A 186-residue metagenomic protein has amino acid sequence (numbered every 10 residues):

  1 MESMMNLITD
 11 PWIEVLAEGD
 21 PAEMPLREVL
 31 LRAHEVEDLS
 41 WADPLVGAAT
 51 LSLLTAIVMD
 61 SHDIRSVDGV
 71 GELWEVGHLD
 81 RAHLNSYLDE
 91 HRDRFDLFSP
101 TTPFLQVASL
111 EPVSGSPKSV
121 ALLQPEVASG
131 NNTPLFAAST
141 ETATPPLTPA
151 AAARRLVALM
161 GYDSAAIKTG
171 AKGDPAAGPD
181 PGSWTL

Functional and structural regions predicted by a protein language model:
M1-S139, A143-L186: Conserved small-residue
